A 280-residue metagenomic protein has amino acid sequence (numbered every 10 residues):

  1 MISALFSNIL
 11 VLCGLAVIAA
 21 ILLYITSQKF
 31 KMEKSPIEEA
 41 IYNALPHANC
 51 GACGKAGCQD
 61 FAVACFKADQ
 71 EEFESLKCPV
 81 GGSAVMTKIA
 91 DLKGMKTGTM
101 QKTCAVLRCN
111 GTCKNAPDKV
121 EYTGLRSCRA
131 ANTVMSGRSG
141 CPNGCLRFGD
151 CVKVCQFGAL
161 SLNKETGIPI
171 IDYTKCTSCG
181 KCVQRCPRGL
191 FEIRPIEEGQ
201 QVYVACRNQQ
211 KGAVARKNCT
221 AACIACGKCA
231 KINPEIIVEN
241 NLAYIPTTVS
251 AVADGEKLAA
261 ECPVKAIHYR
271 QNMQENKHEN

Functional and structural regions predicted by a protein language model:
I2-P169, Y173-K175, K181-G227, I232 (+2 more regions): Ferredoxin-type iron-sulfur electron-transfer modules and their immediate structural context
T220-A221, P246-S250: Short, recurring structural edge motifs at helix starts
E235-P246: Short recognition patches in nucleic-acid-associated and regulatory proteins
S250-E256: Surface-exposed, short loops/turns at beta-strand junctions within beta-sandwich domains
